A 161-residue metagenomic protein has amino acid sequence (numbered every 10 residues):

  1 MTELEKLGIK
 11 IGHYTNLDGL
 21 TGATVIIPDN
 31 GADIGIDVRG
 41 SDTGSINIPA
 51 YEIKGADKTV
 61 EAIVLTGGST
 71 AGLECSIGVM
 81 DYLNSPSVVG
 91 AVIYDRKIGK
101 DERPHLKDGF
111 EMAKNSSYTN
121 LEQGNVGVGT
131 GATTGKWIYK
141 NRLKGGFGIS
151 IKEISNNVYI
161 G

Functional and structural regions predicted by a protein language model:
M1-G161: Alpha/propeptide regions of enzymes that mature by internal proteolysis
